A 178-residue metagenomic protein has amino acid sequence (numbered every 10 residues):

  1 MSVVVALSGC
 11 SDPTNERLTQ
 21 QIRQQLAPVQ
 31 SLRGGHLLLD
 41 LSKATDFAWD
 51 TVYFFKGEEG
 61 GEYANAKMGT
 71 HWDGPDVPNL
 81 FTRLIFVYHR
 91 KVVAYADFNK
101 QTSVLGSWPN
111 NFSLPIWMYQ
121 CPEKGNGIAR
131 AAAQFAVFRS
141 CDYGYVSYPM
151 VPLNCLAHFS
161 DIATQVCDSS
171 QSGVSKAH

Functional and structural regions predicted by a protein language model:
M1-S2: Sec-dependent N-terminal signal peptides
A6-G9: C-terminal motif of bacterial Sec signal peptides marking the signal peptidase cleavage site
S11-P13: Bacterial signal peptide processing site
N15-I22, N99-Q101: Secretory/exported precursors with cleavable N-terminal leaders
L18-H36: Post-signal peptide N-terminal segment of mature Sec-exported envelope proteins
L38-W108: Mature extracytoplasmic domains of secretory-pathway proteins
L105-H178: C-terminal partner/receptor-binding element of secreted or periplasmic proteins
